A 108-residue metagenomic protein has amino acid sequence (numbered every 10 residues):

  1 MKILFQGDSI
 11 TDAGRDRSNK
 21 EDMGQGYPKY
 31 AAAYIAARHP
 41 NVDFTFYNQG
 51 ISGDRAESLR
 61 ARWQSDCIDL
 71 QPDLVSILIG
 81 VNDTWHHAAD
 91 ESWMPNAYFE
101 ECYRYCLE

Functional and structural regions predicted by a protein language model:
M1-D22: Short glycine-rich His-centered loop
I10, T45-F46: Generic signal for short, ordered secondary-structure residues within or immediately flanking folded domains
R17, E21-G24, P95-E101: A short acidic, glycine-rich active-site loop that binds or catalyzes chemistry on phosphate/adenosine moieties
K29-T45, D54, S58-E108: Alpha-helical cap/lid subdomain in secreted, periplasmic, or secretory-pathway luminal O-acyl-processing enzymes
N48-G50: Residue-level recognition of beta-strand->loop/alpha-helix junctions
